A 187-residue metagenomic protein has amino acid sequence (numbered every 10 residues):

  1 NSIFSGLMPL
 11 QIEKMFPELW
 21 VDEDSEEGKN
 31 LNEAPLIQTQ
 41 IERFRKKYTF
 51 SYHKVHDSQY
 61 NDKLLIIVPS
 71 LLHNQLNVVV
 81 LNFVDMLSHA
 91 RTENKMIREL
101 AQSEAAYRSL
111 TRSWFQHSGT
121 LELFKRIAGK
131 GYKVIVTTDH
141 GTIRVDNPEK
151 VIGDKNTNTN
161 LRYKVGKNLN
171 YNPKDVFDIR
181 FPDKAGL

Functional and structural regions predicted by a protein language model:
N1-L187: Feature captures the catalytic ectodomains and active-site-proximal regions of enzymes that hydrolyze or transfer
